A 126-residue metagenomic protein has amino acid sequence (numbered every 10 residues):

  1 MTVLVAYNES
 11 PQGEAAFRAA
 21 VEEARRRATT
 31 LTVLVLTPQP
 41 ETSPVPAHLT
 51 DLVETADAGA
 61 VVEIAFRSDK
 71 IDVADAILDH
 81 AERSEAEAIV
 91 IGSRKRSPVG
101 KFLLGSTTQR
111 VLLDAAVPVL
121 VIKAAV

Functional and structural regions predicted by a protein language model:
M1-I64, S84: Small/aliphatic-rich secondary-structure junction motif
A16, V73-A74, L104: Amphipathic coiled-coil/heptad-repeat helices and related helical stalk/stem segments that mediate oligomerization
T30, E87, P118: Residue-level detector of anion-binding/catalytic polar loops
P38-S43, K70-I71, S97: Short, small-residue-enriched loops and turns at beta-alpha junctions that line or gate enzyme active sites
D57-I89, R96: Structural beta-alpha unit
I91-R110, D114, A124: Glycine-rich, Arg-bearing micro-motifs that act as flexible, cationic patches
